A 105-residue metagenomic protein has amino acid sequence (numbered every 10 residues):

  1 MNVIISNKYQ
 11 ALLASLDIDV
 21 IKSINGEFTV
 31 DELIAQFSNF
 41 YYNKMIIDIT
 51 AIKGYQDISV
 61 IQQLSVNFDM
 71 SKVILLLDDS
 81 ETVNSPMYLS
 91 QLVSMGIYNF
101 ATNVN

Functional and structural regions predicted by a protein language model:
M1-N105: Long, basic/Gly/Ser/Thr-rich N-terminal segments that mediate initial subcellular attachment or targeting
